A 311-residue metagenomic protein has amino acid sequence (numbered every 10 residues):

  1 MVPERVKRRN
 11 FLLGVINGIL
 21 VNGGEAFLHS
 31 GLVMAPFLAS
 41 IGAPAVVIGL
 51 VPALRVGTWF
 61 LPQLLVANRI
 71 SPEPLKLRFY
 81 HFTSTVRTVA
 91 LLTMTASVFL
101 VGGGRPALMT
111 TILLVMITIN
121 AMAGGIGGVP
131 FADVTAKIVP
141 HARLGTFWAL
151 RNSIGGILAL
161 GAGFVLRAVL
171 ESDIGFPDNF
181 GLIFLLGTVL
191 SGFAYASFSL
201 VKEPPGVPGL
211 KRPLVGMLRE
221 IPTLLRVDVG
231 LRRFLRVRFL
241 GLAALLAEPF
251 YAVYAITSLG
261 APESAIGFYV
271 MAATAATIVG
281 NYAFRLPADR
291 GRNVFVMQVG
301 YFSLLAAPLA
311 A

Functional and structural regions predicted by a protein language model:
M1-L61, V66, I70, Y80-R87 (+2 more regions): Helix-loop boundary and gating motifs at the non-cytosolic
M1-R8, E203-R236: Juxtamembrane intracellular "pre-TM" segments in multi-pass secondary transporters
A35-S40, N68-P72, T95-G104, A159-L182 (+2 more regions): Transmembrane alpha-helix termini and helix-breaking/packing motifs in multi-pass membrane transporters
T58-Q63, A90, W148-R167: Glycine-rich segments within core transmembrane alpha-helices of 12-TM secondary carriers
P62-R78, L170, V279-N293: Helix-to-loop junctions at the C-terminal end of transmembrane segments in multipass secondary transporters
R78-A96, T188, F295-A310: Structural signature of the two symmetry-related core transmembrane helices
A90, S97, R105-G127: Hydrophobic core of transmembrane alpha-helices in multi-pass small-molecule transporters, especially MFS/SLC-type
L166, T188-V207: C-terminal membrane-cytosol helix-exit motif in multi-pass small-molecule transporters
